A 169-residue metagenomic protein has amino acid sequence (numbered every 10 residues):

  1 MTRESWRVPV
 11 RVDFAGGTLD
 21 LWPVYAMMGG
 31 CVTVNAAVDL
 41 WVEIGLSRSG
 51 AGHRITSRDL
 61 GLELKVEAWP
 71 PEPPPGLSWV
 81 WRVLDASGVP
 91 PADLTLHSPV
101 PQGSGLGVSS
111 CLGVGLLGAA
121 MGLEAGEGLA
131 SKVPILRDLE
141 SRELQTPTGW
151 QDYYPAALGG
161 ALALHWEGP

Functional and structural regions predicted by a protein language model:
T2-R11, G16-T33, S57, G122-P169: ATP-dependent small-molecule kinase catalytic core of the GHMP/sugar-kinase superfamily and closely related
E4-S5, D39-L139: Anion-binding (especially nucleotide phosphate/pyrophosphate-binding) glycine-rich loop and adjoining beta-alpha core
